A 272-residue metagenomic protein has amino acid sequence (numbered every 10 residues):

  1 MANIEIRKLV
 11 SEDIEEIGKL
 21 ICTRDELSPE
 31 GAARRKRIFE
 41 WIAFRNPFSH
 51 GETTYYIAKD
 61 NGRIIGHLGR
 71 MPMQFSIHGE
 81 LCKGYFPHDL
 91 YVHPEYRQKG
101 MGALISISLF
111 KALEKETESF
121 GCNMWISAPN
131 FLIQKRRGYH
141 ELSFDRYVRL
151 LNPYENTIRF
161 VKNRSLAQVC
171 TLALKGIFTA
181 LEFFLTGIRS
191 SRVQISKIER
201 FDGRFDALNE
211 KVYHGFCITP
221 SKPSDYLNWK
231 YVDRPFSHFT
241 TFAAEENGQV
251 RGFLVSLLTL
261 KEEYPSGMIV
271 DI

Functional and structural regions predicted by a protein language model:
M1-D60, I64, C82-F86, F160-Q168 (+2 more regions): Short amphipathic alpha-helix that is part of the acyltransferase structural core
V10, F44-R45, P72-H78, S108-F110: Catalytic micro-motifs at enzyme active sites that drive phosphoryl/nucleotidyl and oxygen chemistry
L20, F39-R45, R70, G102 (+2 more regions): Tryptophan-centric aromatic hotspots in well-structured domains and transmembrane helices
T53, K115-S119, F239: Short, high-confidence coil segments that cap the C-terminus of an alpha-helix and link into the following beta-strand
Y55-I57, R63-M73, F86, A243 (+2 more regions): Conserved beta-strand in the GNAT
H78-N156, T259-I272: Acyl-donor binding region in acyl/amide transferases
S108-A112, T179-F183, K230: A generic secondary-structure signal
Y213-I272: Long, well-ordered mid-to-C-terminal structural blocks that present hydrophobic/aromatic surfaces
